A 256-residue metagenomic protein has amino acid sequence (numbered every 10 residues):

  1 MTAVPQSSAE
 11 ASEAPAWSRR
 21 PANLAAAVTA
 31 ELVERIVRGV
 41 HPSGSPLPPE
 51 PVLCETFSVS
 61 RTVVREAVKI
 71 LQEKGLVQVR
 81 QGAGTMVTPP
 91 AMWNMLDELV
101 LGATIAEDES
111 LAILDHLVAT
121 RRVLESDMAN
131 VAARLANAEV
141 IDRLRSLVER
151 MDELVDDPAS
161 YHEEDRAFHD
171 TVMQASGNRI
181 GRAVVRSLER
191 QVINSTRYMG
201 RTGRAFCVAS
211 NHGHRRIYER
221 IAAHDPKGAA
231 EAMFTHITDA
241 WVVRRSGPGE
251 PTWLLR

Functional and structural regions predicted by a protein language model:
M1-V123, N130, E250-L254: Short linear motifs at protein or domain termini
N23, C207-V208: Short helix-capping and inter-helix turn/linker motifs at the boundaries of alpha-helical repeat units
L32, E55, K69, K74 (+5 more regions): Hydrophobic alpha-helical elements and their junctions with loops/disorder across both membrane and soluble proteins
R61, L71, S195-Y198, S246: Juxtamembrane helix-loop transition sites at the ends of transmembrane segments in multi-pass membrane proteins
R65, Y161-D165, R201-F206, P248-L254: Juxtamembrane/interface motifs at transmembrane-helix termini
L117-Y198, S210-E219, G228-V243: Conserved amphipathic alpha-helical segments that form helical-bundle/coiled-coil interaction surfaces
